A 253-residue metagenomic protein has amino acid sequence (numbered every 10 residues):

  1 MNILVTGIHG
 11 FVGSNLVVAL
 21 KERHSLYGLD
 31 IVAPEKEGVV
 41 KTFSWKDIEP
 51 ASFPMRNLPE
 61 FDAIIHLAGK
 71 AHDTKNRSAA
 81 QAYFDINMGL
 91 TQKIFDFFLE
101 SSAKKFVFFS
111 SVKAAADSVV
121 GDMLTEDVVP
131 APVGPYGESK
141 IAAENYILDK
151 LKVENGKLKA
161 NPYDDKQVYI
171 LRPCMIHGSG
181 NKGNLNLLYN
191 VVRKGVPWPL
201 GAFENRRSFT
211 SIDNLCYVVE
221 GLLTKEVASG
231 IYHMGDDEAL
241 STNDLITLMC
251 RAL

Functional and structural regions predicted by a protein language model:
I3-R23: N-terminal Rossmann NAD(P)H-binding glycine-rich loop of SDR-like oxidoreductase domains
D47-M88, K93, F97-E100: NAD(P)H-binding glycine-rich loop region in Rossmannoid oxidoreductase-like domains and their noncatalytic homologs
A82-K93, P130, G134, E138-S139 (+1 more regions): Glycine-rich NAD(P)-binding loop of the Rossmann-fold in SDR/ketoreductase-type enzymes
K93-P135, N155: Conserved Rossmann-fold NAD(P)-dependent oxidoreductase catalytic core, especially the SDR/UDP-sugar
V133-Y169: Active-site Tyr-X1-5-Lys
G134, K166-L187: Flexible, glycine-rich beta-alpha linker
N181-L187, G201-L223, S229-G230, D244: Substrate-positioning beta->alpha
K225-L253: Mid/C-terminal beta-alpha module of Rossmann-like enzyme folds, strongest in SDR-family dehydrogenases/epimerases
